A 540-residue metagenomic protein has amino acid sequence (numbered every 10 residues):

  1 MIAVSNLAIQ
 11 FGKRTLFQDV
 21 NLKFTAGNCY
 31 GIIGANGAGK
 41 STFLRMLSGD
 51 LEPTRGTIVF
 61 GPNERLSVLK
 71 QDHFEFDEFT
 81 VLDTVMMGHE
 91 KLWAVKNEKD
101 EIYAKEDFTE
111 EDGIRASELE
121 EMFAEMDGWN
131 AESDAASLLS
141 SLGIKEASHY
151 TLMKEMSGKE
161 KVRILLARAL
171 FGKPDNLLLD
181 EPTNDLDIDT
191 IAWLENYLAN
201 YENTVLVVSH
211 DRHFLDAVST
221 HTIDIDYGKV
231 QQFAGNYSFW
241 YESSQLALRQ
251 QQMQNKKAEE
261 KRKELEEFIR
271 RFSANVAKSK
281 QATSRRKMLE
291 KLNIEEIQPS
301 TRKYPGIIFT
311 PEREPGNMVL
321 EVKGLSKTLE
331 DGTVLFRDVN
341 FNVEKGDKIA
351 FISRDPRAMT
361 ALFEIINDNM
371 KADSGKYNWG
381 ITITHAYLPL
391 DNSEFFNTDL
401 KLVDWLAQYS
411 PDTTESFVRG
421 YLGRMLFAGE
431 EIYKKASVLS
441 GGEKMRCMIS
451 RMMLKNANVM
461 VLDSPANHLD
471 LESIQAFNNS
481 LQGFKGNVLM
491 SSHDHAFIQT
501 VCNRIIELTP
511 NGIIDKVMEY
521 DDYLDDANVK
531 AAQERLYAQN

Functional and structural regions predicted by a protein language model:
M1-M253, E312-N540: ABC ATP-binding cassette signature C-motif
Y103, Y241, R270-S273, A277 (+2 more regions): A structural signal for long alpha-helical coiled-coils and helix-turn connectors that form the cytosolic signaling
A136-L142, E267-R271, K287-L292: Short amphipathic coiled-coil heptad-repeat segments
G143, D185, E259-E260, Q298: Short helix-capping and inter-helix turn/linker motifs at the boundaries of alpha-helical repeat units
Q251-R271, K278-K287, K303, D525-N540: ABC ATPase nucleotide-binding domains
R285-K303, K348: ABC transporter TMD-NBD coupling linker
E296-E321: Amphipathic heptad-repeat alpha-helical coiled-coil/stalk segments that mediate oligomerization, filament/stalk
